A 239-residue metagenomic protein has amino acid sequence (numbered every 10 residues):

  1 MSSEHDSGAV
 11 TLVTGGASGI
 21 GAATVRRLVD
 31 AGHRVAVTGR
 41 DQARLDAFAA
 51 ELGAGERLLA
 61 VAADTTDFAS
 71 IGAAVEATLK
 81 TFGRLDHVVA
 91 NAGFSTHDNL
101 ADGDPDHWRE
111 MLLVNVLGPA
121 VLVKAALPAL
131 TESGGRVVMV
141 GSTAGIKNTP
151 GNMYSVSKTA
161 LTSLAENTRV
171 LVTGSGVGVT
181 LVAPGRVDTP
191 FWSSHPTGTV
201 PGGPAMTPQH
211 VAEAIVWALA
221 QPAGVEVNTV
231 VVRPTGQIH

Functional and structural regions predicted by a protein language model:
A17-S18: Conserved glycine-rich cofactor-binding loop
H33-A47: Conserved glycine-rich Rossmann-like NAD(P)H-binding loop of the short-chain dehydrogenase/reductase
A62-A74, P105: The beta1-alpha1 cofactor-binding region of Rossmann-like NAD(H)/NADP(H)-dependent oxidoreductases
N99-L100, D104-R109: Substrate-binding pocket helix/loop in short-chain dehydrogenase/reductase
V123, S157-K158: Active-site helix of classical SDR
S142: Residue(s) in the substrate-gating loop at a strand-loop-helix junction that position the organic substrate next
G174-V177, L181-V182, T197-H239: C-terminal helical subdomain
